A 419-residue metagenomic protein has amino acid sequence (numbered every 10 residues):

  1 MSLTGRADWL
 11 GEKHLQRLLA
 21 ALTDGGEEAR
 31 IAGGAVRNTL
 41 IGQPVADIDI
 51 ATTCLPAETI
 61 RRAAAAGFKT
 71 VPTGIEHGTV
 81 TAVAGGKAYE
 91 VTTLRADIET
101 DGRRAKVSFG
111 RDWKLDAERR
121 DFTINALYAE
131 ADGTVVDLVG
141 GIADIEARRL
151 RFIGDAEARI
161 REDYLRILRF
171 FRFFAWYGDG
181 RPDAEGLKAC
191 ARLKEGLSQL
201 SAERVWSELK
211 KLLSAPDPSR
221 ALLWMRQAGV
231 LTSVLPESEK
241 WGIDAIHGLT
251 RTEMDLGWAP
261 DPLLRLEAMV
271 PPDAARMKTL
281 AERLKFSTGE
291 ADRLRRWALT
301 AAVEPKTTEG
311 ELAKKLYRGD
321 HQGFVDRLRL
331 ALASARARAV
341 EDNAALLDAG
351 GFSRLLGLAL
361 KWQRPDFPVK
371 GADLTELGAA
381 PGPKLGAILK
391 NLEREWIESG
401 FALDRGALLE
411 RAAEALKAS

Functional and structural regions predicted by a protein language model:
M1-S419: Catalytic cores of the polymerase beta-like nucleotidyltransferase superfamily and closely associated nucleotide
